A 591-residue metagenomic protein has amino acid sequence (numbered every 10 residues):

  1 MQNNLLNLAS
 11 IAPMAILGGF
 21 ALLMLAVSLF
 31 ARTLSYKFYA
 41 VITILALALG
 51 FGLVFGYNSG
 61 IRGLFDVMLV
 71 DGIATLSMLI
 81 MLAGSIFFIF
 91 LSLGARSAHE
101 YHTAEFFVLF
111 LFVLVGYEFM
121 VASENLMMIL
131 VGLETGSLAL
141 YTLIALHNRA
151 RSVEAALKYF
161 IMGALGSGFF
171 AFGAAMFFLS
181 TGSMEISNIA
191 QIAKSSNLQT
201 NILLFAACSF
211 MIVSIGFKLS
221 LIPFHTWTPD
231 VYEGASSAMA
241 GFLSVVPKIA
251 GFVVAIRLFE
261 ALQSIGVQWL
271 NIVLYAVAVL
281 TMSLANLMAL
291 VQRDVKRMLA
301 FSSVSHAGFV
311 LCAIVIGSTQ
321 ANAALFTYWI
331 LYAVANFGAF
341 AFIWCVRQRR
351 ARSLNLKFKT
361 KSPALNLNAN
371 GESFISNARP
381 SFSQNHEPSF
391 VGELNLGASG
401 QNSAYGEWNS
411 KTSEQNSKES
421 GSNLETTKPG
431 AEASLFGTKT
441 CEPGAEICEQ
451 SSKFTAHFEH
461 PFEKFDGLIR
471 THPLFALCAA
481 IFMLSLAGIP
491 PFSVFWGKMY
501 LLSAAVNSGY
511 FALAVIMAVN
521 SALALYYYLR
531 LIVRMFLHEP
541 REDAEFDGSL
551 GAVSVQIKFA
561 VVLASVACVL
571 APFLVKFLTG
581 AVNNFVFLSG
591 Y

Functional and structural regions predicted by a protein language model:
M1-G397, N402-E419, N423-Y591: Alpha-helical transmembrane segments of multi-pass membrane proteins predominantly involved in bioenergetics
